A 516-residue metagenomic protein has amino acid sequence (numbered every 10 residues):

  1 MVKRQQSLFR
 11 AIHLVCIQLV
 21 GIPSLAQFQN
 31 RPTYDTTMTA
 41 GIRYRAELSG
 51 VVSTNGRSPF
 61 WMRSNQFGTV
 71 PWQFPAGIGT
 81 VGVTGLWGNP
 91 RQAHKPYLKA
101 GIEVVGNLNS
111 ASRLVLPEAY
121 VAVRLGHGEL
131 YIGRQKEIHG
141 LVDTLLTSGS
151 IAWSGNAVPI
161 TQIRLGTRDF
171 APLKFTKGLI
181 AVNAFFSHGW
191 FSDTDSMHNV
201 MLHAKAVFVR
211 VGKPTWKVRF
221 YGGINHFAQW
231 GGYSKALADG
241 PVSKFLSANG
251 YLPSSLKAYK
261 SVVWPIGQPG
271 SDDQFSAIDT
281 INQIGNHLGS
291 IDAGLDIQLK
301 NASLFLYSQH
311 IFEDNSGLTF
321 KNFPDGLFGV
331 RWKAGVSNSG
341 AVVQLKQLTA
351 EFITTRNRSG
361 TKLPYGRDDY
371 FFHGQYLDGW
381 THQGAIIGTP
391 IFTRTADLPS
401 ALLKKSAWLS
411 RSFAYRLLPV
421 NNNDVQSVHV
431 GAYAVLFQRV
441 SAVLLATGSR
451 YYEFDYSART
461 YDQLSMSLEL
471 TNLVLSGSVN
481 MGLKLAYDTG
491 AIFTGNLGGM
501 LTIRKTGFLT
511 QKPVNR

Functional and structural regions predicted by a protein language model:
M1-P32, R516: Bacterial Sec-dependent N-terminal signal peptides
F28-G79, P90-I102, V182-H188: Transmembrane beta-strand segments of Gram-negative outer membrane beta-barrel proteins
F28-Y44, G85-K99, R124-G128, F170-V182 (+6 more regions): Short loop/turn motifs that connect adjacent beta-strands in outer-membrane beta-barrel proteins
L48-G56, W87, V104-L108, L125-H127 (+12 more regions): Transmembrane beta-strands of outer-membrane beta-barrel pores
G56-R63, A111-V115, V142-G149, D193-L202 (+5 more regions): Outer-membrane beta-barrel translocator domains and adjoining extracellular loop/strand segments of Gram-negative
K99-F191, V211-W230: Outer membrane beta-barrel
R168-P364, V428, A446-R450: Signature for the C-terminal beta-barrel architecture of outer-membrane proteins
I278-I291, D296-R516: Outer-membrane beta-barrel pore domains
